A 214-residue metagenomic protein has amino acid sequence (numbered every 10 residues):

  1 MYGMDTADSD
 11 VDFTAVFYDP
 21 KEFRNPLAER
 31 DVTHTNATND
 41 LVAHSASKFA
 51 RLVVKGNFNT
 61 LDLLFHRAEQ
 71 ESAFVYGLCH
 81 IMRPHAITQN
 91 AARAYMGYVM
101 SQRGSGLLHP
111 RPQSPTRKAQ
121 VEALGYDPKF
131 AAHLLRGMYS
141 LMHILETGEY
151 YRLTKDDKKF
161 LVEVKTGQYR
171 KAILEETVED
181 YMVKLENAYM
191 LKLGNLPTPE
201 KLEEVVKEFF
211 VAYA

Functional and structural regions predicted by a protein language model:
M1-H34: Catalytic metal-binding acidic patch
M1-Y2, D19-E22, S140-H143, Y150-Y151 (+1 more regions): Short, solvent-exposed loop/turn segments at secondary-structure junctions
K21, A119-E122, E204: Polar/charged alpha-helical tracts
H34-M142, R152, F160-E163: Conserved NTP/Mg2+-binding pocket subregion across the NTase superfamily
H85, Q89-M96, R103-G104, H109 (+1 more regions): Structured mid-to-C-terminal alpha-helical surface segments
